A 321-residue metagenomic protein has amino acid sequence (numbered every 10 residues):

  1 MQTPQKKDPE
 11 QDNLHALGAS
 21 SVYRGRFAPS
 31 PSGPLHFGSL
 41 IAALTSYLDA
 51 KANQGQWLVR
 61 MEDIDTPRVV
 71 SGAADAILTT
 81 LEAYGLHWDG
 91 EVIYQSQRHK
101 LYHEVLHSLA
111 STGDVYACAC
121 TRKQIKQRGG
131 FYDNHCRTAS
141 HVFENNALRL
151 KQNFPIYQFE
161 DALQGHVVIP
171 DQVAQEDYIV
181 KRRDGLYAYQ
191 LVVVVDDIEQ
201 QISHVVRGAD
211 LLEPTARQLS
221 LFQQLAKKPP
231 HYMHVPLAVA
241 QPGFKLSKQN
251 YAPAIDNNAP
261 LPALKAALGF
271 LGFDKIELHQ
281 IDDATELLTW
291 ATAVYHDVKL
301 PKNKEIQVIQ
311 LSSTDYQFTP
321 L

Functional and structural regions predicted by a protein language model:
M1, Y47, W57, I64 (+11 more regions): Bulky hydrophobic/aromatic packing residues
M1-S32, N145, P155, F244-N250 (+1 more regions): Non-catalytic terminal extensions that flank enzyme cores
Q2-G130, D210-K227, H279-T285, P320: N-terminal Rossmann-like or analogous alpha/beta NTP/dinucleotide-binding catalytic cores that position adenine
G25, V59, L148-L150, V180 (+3 more regions): Generic structural hydrophobic/aromatic packing signal, biased to beta-strands
N53-G55, G85-W88, T121, D177-I179 (+4 more regions): Short, surface-exposed, polar/charged, turn-prone segments marking secondary-structure boundaries
E62, I93, H234, N258-A259: Sparse recognition of residues in long alpha-helices and their boundaries
A117, R122-N257, L311-L321: Active-site cores that bind ATP or allylic diphosphates and position pyrophosphate for catalysis
